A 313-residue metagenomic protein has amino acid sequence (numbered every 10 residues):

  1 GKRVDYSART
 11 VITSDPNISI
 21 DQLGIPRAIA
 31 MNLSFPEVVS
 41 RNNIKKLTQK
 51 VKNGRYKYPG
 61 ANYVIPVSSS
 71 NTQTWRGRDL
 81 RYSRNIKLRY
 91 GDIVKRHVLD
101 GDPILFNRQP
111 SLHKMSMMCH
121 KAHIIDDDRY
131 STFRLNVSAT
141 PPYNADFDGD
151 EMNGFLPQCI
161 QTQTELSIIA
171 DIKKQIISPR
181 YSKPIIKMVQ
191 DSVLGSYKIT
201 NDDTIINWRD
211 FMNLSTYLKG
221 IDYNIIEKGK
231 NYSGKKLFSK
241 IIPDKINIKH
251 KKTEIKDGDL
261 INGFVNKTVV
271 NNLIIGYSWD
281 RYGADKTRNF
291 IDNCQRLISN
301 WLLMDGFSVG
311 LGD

Functional and structural regions predicted by a protein language model:
G1-I176, F238, I242-D244, K249 (+2 more regions): Core mixed alpha/beta domains of very large multi-subunit molecular machines
T13-S14, Q22, Q109-L112, N136 (+1 more regions): Flexible, glycine-rich loop/tail regions that form catalytic "lids" or insertion modules at the edges of active sites
